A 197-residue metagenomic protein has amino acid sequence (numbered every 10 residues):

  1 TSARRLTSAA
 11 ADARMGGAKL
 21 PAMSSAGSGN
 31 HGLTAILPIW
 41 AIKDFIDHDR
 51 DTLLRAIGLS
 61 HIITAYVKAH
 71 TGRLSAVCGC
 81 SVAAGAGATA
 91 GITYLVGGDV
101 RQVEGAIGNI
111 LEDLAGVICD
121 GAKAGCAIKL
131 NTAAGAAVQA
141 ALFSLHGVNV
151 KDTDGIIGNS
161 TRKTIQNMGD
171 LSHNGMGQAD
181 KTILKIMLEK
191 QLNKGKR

Functional and structural regions predicted by a protein language model:
T1, G17-S25, K43: Glycine-rich, flexible beta-strand/loop modules in the N-terminal catalytic cores of phosphate-handling
T1-G17, R50-A69, G108-G116: Acidic-glycine-rich active-site phosphate/pyrophosphate-binding loop
T1-S2, I92-R197: Functionally critical mobile loop/hinge segments
K19-L37, G79-A83: Conserved phosphate/anionic-ligand binding catalytic regions in large, soluble enzymes, centered on
A26, N30, D51, G72-C80 (+2 more regions): Alpha-helix capping and helix-loop boundary segments enriched in small/acidic/polar residues
H31, V77-A90, E112-A115, T132-G135: Active-site-proximal catalytic alpha-helix in oxidoreductases
G32-H48, T89-G97: Alpha-helical support elements that line or immediately flank enzyme active sites and cofactor-binding pockets
R50-K68, G72-R73, G79-V96, V100-V103: Helix-loop-helix junctions within the multi-pass membrane cores of secondary transporters/permeases
